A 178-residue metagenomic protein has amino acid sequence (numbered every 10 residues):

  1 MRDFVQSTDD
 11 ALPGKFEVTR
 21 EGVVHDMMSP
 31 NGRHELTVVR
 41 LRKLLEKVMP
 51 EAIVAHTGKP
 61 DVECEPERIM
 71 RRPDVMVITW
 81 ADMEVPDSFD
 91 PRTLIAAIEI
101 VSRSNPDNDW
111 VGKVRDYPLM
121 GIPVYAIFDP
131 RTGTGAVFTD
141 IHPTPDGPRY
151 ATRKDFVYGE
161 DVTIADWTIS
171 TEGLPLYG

Functional and structural regions predicted by a protein language model:
M1-M120, V124-G178: Gly/Pro/Ser/Thr-rich low-complexity, intrinsically disordered segments predominantly at protein N-termini
